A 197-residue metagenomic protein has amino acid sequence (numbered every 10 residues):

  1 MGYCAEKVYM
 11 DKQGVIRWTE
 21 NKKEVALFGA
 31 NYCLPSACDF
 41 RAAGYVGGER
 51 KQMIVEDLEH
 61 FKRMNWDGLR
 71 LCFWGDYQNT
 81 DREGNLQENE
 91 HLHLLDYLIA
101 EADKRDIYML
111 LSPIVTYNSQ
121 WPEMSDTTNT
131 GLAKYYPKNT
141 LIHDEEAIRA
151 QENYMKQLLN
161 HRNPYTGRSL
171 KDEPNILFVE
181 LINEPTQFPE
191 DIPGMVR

Functional and structural regions predicted by a protein language model:
G2-C4: Boundary at the C-terminal end of the N-terminal hydrophobic targeting segment
K7-R197: Active-site mouth of glycoside hydrolases
